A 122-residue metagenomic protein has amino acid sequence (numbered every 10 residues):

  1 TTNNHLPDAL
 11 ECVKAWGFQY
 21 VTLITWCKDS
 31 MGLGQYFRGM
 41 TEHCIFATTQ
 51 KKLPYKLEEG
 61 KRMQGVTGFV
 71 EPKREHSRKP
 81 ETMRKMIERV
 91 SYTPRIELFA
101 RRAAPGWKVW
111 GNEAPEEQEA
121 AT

Functional and structural regions predicted by a protein language model:
T1-D29: Conserved Class I SAM-dependent methyltransferase catalytic core
F18-C27, C44-Q50, S91, A120: Short, Lys/Arg-enriched charge-dense amphipathic segments
Q19, R62, A100-A103: Intrinsically disordered, low-complexity regions enriched in Ser/Pro/Gly/Gln/His and often acidic
D29-L33, E75-R78, A104-W107: A short acidic, often aromatic-flanked loop/helix-cap motif at beta-alpha or helix-coil junctions that lines enzyme
G34-L98: Flexible, glycine-/basic-rich loop-and-beta segments that form/coincide with the SAM-dependent methyltransferase
M83-T122: Charged phosphate-binding loop/patch that engages nucleotide di/tri-phosphates or the phosphate backbone of nucleic
